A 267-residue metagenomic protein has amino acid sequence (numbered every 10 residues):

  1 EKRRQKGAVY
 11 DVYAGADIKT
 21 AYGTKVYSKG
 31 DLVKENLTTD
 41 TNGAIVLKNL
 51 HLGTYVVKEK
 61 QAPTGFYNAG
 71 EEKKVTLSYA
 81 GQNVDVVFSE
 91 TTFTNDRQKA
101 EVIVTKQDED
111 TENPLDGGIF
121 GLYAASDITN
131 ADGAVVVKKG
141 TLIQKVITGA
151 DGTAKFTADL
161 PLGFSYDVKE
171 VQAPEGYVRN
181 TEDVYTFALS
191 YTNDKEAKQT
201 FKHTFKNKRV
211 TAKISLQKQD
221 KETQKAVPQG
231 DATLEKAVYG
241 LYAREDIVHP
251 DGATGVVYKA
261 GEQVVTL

Functional and structural regions predicted by a protein language model:
E1-L267: Solvent-exposed loop/turn and edge beta-strand elements of beta-rich ligand-binding domains
